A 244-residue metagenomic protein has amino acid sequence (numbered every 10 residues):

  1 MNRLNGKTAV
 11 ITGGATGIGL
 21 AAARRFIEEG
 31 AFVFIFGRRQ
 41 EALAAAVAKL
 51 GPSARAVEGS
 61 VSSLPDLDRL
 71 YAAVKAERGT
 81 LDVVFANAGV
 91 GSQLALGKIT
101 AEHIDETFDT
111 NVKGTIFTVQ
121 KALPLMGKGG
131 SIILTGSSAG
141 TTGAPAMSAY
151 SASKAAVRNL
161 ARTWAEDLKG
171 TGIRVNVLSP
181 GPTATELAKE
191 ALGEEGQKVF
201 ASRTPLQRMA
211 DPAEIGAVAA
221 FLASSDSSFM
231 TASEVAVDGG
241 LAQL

Functional and structural regions predicted by a protein language model:
T8, A15-G17: Conserved glycine-rich cofactor-binding loop
F85, K169, R174, M230-A232: Short, small/polar-rich loop/turn modules that mediate ligand/substrate recognition or access, typified
A95-L96, T100-F108, A188, F200: Substrate-binding pocket helix/loop in short-chain dehydrogenase/reductase
V119, S153, A161: Active-site helix of classical SDR
P124-L125, E166-G170, S228: Alpha-helical segment proximal to the catalytic Tyr-Lys
S137: Residue(s) in the substrate-gating loop at a strand-loop-helix junction that position the organic substrate next
T142, A220, T231-L244: Short C-terminal tail/terminal secondary-structure segment of NAD(P)H-dependent dehydrogenase/reductase domains
